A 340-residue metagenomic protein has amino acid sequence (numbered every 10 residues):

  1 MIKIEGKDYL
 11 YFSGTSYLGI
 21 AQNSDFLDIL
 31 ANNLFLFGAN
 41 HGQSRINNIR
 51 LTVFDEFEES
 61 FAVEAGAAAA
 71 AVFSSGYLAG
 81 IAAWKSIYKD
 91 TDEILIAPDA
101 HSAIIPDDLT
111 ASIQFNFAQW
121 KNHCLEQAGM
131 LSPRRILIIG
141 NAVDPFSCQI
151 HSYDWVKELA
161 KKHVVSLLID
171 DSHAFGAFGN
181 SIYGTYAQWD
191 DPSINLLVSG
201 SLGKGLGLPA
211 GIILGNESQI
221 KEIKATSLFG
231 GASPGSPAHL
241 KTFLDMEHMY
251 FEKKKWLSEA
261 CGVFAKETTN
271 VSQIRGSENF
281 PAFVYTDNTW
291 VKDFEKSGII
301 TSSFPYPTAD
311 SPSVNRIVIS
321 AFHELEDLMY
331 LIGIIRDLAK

Functional and structural regions predicted by a protein language model:
M1, E5, G230, G262 (+1 more regions): Conserved C-terminal alpha-helix-loop-beta "cap" of PLP-dependent enzymes that closes/shapes the active-site mouth
M1-G42: N-terminal "arm"/small-domain region of PLP-dependent enzymes with the aminotransferase-like
L27-S75: Conserved N-terminal alpha-helix of the aminotransferase class I/II PLP-enzyme fold
K85-A103, K121: Conserved PLP-anchoring active-site segment centered on the Schiff-base-forming lysine
Q119-L168: Active-site phosphate-binding strand-loop segment of PLP-dependent enzymes
W189-E222: Active-site PLP attachment segment
F243-T268, N279: Structural signature of PLP-dependent enzymes
